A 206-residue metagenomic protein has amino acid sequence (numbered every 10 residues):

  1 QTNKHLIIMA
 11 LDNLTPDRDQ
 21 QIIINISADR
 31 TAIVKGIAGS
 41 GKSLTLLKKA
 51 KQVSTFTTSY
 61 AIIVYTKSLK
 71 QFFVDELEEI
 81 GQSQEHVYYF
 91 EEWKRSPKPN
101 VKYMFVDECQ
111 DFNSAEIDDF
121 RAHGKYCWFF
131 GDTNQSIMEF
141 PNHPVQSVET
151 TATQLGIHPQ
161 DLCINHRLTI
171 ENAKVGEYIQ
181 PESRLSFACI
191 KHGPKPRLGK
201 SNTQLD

Functional and structural regions predicted by a protein language model:
H5, D12-E85, F90-D206: Conserved helicase motor core of SF1/SF2 NTP-dependent helicases
